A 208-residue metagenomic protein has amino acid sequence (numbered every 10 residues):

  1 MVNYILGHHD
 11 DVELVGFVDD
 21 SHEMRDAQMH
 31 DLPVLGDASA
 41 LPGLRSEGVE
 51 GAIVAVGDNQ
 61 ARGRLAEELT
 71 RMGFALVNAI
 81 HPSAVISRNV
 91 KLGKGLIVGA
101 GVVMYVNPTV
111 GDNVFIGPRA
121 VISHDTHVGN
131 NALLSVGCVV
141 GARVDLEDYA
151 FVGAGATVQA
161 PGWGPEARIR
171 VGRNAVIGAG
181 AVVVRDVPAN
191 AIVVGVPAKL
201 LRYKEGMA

Functional and structural regions predicted by a protein language model:
M1-A27, P42-R45: Hydrophobic, well-ordered beta-alpha structural blocks that scaffold small-molecule cofactor pockets
M1-Y4, M29-H30, R64-E68, V110 (+2 more regions): Short amphipathic alpha-helical segments
N3, S39-S46, R64-R71, K94 (+4 more regions): Replace "anionic and nucleotidyl ligands
V15, E50, K94: Conserved acidic residues
H22-V85: Phosphate-bearing ligand-interacting subdomains that bind or position ATP/ADP/UDP/GDP/NAD(P) or nucleotide-linked
A79-V194, A198-L201: Structural signal for interior beta-strand "rungs" in well-ordered beta-sheet cores of soluble enzyme domains
L200-A208: …primarily DNA-binding HTH/wHTH and HhH modules…
